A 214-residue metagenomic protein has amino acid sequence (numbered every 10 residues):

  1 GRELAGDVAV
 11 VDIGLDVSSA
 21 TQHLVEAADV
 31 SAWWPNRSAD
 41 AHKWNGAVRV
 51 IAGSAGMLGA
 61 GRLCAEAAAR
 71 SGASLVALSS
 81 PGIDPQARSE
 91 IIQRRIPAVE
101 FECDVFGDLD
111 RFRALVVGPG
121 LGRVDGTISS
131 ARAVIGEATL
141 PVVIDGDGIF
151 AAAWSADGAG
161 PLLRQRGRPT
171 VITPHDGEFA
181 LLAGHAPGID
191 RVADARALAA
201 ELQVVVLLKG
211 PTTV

Functional and structural regions predicted by a protein language model:
R2-G146, F150-V171, D176-V214: Small-residue (G/A/S/T)-rich helix-start motifs and N-terminal tracts that mark the onset
